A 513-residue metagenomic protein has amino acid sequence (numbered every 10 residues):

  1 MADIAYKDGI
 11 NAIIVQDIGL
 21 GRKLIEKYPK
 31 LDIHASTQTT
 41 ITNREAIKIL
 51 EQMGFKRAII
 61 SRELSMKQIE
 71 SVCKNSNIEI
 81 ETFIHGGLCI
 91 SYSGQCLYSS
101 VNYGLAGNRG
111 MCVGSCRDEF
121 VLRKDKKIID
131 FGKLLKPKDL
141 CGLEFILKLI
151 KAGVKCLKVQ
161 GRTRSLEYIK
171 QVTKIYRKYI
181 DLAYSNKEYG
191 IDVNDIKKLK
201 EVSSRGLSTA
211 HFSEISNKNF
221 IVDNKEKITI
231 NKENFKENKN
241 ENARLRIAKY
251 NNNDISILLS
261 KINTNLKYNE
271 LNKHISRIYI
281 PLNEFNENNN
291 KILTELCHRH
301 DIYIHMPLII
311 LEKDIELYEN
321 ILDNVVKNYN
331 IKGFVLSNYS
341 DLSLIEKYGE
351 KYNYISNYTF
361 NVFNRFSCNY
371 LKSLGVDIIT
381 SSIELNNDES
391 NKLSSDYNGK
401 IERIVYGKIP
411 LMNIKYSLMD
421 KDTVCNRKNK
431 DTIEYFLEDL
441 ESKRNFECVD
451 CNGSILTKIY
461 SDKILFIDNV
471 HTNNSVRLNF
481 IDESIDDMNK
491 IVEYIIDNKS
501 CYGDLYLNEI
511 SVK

Functional and structural regions predicted by a protein language model:
M1-I41, I59-I60, K67-K158, R162-Y370 (+1 more regions): Active-site pocket-lining/capping segments in soluble small-molecule metabolic enzymes
I47: Extended, positively charged loop/linker patches that create polyanion-binding surfaces
Q52-F55: Residues lining hydrophobic/aromatic ligand-binding pockets adjacent to catalytic sites
